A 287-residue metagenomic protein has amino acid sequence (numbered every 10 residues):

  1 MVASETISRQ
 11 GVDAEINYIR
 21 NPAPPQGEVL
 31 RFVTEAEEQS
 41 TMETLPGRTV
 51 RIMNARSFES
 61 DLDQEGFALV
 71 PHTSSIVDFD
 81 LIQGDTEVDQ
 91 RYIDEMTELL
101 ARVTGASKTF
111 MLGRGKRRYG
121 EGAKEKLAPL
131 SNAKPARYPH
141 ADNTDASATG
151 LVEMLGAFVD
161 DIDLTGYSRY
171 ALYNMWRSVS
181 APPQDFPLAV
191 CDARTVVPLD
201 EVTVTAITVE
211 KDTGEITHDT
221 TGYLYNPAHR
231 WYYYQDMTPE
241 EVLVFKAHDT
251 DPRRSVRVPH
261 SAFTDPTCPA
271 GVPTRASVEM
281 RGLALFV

Functional and structural regions predicted by a protein language model:
M1-D13, L285-V287: Basic/polar N-terminal segments that are highly enriched at the extreme N-terminus, encompassing both cleavable
I7, D13-T220, A228-H229: Non-heme Fe(II) oxygenase catalytic core, chiefly the N-lobe of the double-stranded beta-helix
D219-V287: Catalytic core of Fe(II)/2-oxoglutarate
